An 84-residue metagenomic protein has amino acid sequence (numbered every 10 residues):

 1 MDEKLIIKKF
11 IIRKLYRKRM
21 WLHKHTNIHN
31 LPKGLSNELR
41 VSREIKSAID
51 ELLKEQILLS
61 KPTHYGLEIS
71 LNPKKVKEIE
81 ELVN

Functional and structural regions predicted by a protein language model:
M1-H23, V83: Short alpha-helical segments that sit at the start of domains
W21-L35: Short acidic, hydrophobic short linear motifs in intrinsically disordered regions
N37, L71-P73: Short beta-strand-to-loop capping motifs
E38-K54: Short amphipathic alpha-helical interaction segments
L53-T63: A short, conserved structural fragment
Y65-L71: Minor-groove-contacting beta-hairpin "wing" of winged helix-turn-helix DNA-binding domains
K74-N84: Short, amphipathic alpha-helical interaction segments positioned at domain boundaries
